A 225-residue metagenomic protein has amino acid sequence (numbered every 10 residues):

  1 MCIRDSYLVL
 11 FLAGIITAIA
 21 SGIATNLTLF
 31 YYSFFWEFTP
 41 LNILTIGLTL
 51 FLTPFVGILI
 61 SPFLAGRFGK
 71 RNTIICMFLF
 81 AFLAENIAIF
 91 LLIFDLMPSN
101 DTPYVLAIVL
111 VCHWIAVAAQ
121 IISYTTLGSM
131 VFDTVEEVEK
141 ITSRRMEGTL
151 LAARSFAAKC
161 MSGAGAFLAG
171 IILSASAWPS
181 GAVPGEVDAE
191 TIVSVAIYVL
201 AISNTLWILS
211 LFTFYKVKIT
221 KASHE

Functional and structural regions predicted by a protein language model:
R4-E225: Membrane-embedded alpha-helical bundles of multi-pass transporters/translocases, especially carrier/permease families
